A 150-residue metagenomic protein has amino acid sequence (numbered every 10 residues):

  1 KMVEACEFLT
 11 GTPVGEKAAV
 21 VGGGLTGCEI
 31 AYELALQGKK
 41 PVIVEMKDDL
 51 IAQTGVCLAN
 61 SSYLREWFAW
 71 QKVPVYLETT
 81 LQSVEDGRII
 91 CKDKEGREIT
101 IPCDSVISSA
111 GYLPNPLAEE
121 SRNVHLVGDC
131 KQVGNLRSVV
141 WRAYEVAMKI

Functional and structural regions predicted by a protein language model:
K1, A5, V56-Q82, M148-I150: N-terminal glycine-rich dinucleotide-binding loop that anchors FAD/FMN and/or NAD(P) in oxidoreductases
V3-G55, K92-S105, S109-I150: Rossmann-like dinucleotide/flavin-binding elements
F8, S62-L64, Q71, R88-I90 (+1 more regions): Short, well-ordered helical secondary-structure segments
L77-R88, L113: A conserved short coil-to-beta-strand element within the FAD-binding core of flavoproteins
